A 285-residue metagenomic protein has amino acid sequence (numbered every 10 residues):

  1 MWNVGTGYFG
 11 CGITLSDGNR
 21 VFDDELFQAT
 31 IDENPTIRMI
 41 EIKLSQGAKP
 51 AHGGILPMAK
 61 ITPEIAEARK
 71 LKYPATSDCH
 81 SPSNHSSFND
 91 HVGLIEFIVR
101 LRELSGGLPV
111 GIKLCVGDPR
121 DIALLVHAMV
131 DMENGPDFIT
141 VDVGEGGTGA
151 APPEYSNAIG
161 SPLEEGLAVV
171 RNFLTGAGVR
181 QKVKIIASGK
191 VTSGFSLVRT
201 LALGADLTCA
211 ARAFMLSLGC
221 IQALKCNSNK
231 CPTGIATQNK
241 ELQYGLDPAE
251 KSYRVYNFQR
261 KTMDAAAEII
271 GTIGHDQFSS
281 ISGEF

Functional and structural regions predicted by a protein language model:
M1-A128, G135: Active-site-facing alpha/beta catalytic cores
N3, Y8-G10, T62-Y73, F138 (+4 more regions): Short flexible/disordered coil segments
G10, L15-D17, D23, T148-E154 (+3 more regions): Basic, gly/Ser/Thr/Pro-rich low-complexity segments located predominantly at protein N termini
Q28, R212, Q259-T262: Hydrophobic alpha-helical segments, principally membrane-spanning helices and signal/leader peptides
N34-P74, G204, Q222-Y244, Q259-I269: Mobile "lid/hinge" segments at catalytic clefts and subdomain interfaces of large enzymes
H52, P57-A59, A151, S156 (+1 more regions): Hydrophobic alpha-helical segments
P82-Q243: Glycine-rich phosphate/ribose-binding loops and adjacent secondary-structure elements that form binding surfaces
P248-F285: C-terminal extensions of enzymes
